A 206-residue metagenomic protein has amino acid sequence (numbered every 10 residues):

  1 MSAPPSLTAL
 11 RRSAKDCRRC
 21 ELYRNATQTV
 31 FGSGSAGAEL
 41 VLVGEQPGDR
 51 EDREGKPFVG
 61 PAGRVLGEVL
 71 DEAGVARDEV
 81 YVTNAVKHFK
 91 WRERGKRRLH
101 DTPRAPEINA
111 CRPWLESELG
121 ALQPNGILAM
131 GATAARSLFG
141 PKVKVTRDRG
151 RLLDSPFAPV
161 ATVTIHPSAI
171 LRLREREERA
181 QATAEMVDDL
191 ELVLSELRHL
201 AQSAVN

Functional and structural regions predicted by a protein language model:
M1-N206: A polyanion-binding, active-site-adjacent surface
